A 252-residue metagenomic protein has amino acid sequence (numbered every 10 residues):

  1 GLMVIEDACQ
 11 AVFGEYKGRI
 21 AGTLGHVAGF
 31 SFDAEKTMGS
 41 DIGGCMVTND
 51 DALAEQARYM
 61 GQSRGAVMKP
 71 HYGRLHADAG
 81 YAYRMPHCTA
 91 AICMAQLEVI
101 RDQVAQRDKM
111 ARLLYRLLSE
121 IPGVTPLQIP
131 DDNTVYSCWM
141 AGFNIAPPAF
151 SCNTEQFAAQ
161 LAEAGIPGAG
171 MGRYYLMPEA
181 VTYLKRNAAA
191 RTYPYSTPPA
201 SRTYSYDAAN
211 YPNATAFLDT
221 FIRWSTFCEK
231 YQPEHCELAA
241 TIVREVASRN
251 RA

Functional and structural regions predicted by a protein language model:
G1-L2: A short helix->loop->beta-strand "cap" motif at the edges of active sites that frequently abuts
I5-E6: Hydrophobic residues in beta-strands of the RecA-like P-loop NTPase core, especially within AAA+ ATPase
A11-K17, L24-M140: Active-site region of PLP-dependent enzymes
A57, N153-A164, A240-V243: Short amphipathic alpha-helices in soluble, non-transmembrane regions that often serve as interface/regulatory elements
G65-Y72, R116-L118, A158-I222: Conserved PLP cofactor-binding pocket of PLP-dependent enzymes
G142-P148: C-terminal lobe
P148-Q156, Y231-E237: Short, conserved charged micro-motifs
R223-Y231: Proline-centric
